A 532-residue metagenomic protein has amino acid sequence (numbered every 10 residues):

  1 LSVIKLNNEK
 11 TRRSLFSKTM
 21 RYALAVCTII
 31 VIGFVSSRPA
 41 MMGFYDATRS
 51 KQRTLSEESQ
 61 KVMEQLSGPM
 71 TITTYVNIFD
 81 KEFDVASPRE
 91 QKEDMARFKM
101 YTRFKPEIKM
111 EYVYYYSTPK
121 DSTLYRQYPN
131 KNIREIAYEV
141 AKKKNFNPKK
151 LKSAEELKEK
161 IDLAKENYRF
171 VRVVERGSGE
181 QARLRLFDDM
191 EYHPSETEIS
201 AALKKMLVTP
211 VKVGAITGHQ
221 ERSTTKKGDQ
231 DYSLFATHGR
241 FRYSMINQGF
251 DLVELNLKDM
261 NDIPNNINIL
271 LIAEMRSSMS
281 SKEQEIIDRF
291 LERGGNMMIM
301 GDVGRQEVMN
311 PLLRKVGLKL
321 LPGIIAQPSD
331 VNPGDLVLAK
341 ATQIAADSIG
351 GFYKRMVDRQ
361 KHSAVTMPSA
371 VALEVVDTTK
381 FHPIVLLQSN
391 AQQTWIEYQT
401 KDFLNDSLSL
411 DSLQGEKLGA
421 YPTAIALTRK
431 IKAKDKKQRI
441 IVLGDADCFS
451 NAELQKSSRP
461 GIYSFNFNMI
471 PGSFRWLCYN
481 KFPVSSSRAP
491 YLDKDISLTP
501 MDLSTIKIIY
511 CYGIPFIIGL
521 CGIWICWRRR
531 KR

Functional and structural regions predicted by a protein language model:
S2-A40, Y45-T71, E196-K212, Q220 (+2 more regions): Extracellular ligand-binding/catalytic regions of CAZymes and related secreted enzymes and adhesion modules
R13-A202, T209-K212, I216-N261, E274-M275 (+1 more regions): Juxtamembrane extramembrane loops of integral membrane proteins
F83-D84, K120-R126, T225, I263-I267 (+3 more regions): Short, solvent-exposed polar/charged micro-motifs at secondary-structure junctions
F98-P106, I136-I161, S277-R293, N466-F474 (+2 more regions): Repeat-unit-sized solenoid/scaffold elements
T118-K120, D259, A345-D347, S486-D493: A general structural signal for short secondary-structure boundary/capping elements
Q127-P129, I267-S278, D502-I509: Short, electropositive alpha-helical surface patch
S233-N480: Acidic, S/T/G-rich, low-cysteine, solvent-exposed domains in lumenal/extracellular/periplasmic regions of secretory
